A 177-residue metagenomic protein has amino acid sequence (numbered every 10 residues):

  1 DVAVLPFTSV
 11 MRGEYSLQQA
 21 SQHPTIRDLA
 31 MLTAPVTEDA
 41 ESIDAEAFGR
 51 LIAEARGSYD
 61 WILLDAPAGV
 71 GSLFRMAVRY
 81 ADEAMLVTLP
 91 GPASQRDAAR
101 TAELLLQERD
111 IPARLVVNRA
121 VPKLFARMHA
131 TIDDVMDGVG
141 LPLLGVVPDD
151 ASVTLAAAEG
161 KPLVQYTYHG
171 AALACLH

Functional and structural regions predicted by a protein language model:
D1-G57, A157-P162: P-loop/Walker-type NTP enzyme "switch/lid" segment
L29-A30, D60, D82, A113: Conserved acidic residues
T33-V36, A66, V117: Flexible glycine-/small-residue-rich
E54-W61, V70-P92: Inter-motif core of Ras-like GTPase G domains
G57-D65, I111-P112: Short beta-strand/loop segments at the ligand-binding rim of alpha/beta enzyme cores
L64, L86, L115-V117: Structural beta-sheet core signal
Q107-H177: C-terminal lobe/tail of nucleotide-utilizing enzymes
